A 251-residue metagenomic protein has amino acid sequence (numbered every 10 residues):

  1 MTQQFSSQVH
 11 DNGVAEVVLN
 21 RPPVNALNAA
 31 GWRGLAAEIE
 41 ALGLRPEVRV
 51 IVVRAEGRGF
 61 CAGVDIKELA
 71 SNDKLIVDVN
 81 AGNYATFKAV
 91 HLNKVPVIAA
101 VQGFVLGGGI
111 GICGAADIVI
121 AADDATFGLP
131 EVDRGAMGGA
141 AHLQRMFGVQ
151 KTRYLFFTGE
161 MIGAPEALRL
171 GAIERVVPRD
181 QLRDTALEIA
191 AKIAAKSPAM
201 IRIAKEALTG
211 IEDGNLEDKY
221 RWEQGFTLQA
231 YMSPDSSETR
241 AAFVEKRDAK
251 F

Functional and structural regions predicted by a protein language model:
M1-E56, L92: Conserved CoA-thioester-binding segment of acyl-CoA-metabolizing enzymes
M1-V14, L44-P46, G159-P165, D184 (+2 more regions): C-terminal alpha-helix plus adjacent terminal tail
V17, L35, V53, D65 (+4 more regions): Terminal peptide-recognition signature
W32, I66, N83, A140 (+4 more regions): A general structural signal for well-ordered alpha-helical segments in protein cores
R33-G34, A41, E47, A55-A89 (+2 more regions): Glycine- (often His-adjacent) and acidic-residue-rich active-site loop that binds/positions the CoA thioester
A89-A199, M232-S233, E238: Crotonase-fold acyl-CoA enzyme core
